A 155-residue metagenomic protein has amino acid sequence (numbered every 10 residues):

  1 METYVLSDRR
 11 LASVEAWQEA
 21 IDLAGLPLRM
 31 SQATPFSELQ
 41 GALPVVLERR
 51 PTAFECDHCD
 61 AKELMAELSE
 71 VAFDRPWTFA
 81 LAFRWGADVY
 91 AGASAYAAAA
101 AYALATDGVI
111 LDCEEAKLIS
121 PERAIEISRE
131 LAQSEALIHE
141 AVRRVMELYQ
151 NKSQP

Functional and structural regions predicted by a protein language model:
M1-P155: Acidic (Asp/Glu-rich) sequence patches and key acidic residues that form negatively charged surfaces used
